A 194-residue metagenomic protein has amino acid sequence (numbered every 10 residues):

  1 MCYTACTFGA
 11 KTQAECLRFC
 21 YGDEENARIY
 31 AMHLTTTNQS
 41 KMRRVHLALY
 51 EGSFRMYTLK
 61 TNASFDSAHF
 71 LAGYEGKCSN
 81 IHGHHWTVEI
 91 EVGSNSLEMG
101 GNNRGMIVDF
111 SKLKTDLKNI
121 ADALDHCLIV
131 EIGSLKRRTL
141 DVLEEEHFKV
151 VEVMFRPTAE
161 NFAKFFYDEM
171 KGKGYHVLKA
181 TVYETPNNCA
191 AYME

Functional and structural regions predicted by a protein language model:
Y3, D23-N26, H33, N38 (+1 more regions): Intrinsic-disorder-associated, low-complexity terminal segments enriched in Asp/Asn/His/Tyr and depleted of Lys/Arg
K11-Q13, E24-R28, K41: Charged/polar low-complexity intrinsically disordered segments
T12, L17, M32, V45-A48: Short polybasic linear motifs
T12, M32, N38-S40, L97: Intrinsically disordered, low-complexity regions enriched in polar/acidic and amide residues
Y30, Q39-S40, R44-R55: Short, Lys/Arg-enriched N-terminal segments with co-localized hydrophobic residues within the first ~10-30 amino acids
Y50-E194: Charge-rich, low-complexity N-terminal segments
